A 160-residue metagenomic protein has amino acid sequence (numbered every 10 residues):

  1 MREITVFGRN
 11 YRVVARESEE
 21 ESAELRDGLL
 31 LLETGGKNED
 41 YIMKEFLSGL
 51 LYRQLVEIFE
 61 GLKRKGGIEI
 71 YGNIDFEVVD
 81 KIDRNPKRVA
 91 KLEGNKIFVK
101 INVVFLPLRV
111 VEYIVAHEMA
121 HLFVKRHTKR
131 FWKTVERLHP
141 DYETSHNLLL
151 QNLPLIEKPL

Functional and structural regions predicted by a protein language model:
M1-E112, L122-L160: Active-site-proximal or metal-binding-adjacent scaffold patches in catalytic folds
V115: Walker B beta-strand of ABC/ABC-like P-loop ATPase nucleotide-binding domains, specifically the conserved hydrophobic
E118: Walker B catalytic acidic pair
